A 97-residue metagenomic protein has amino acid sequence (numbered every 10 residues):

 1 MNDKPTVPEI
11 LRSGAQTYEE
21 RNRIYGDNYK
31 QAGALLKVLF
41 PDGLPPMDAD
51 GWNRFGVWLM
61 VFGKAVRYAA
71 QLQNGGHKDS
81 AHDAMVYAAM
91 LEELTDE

Functional and structural regions predicted by a protein language model:
M1-E97: Intrinsically disordered, low-complexity regulatory regions that flank transcription factor DNA-binding cores
